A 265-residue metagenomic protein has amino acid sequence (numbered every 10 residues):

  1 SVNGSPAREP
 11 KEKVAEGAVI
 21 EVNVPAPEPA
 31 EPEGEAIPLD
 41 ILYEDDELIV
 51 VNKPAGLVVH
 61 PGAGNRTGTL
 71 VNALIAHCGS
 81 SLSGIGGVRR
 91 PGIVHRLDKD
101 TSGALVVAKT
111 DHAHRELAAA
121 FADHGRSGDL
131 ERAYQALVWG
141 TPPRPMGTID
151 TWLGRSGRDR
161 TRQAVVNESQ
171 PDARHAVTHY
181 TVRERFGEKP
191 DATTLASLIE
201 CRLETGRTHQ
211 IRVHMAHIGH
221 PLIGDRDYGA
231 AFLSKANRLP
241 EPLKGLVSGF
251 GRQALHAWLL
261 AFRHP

Functional and structural regions predicted by a protein language model:
S1-P265: RNA pseudouridine synthases
